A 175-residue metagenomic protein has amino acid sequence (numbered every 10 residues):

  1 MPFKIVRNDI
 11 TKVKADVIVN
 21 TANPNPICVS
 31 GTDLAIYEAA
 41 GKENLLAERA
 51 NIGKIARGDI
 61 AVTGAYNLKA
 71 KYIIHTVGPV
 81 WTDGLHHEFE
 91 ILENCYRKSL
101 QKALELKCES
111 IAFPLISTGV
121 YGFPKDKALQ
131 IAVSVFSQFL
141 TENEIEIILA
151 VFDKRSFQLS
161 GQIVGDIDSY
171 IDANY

Functional and structural regions predicted by a protein language model:
M1-Y175: Macrodomain-like recognition of ADP-ribose-binding/processing modules
